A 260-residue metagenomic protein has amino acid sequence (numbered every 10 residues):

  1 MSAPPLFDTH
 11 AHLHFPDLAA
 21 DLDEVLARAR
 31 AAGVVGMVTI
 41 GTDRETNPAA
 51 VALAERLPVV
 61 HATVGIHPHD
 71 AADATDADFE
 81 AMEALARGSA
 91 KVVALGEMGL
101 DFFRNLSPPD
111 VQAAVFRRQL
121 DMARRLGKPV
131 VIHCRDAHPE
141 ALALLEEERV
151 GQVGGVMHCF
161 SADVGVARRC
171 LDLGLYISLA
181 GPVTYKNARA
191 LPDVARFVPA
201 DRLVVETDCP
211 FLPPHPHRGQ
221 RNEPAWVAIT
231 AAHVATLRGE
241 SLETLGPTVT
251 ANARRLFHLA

Functional and structural regions predicted by a protein language model:
M1-A260: Mid-domain alpha/beta scaffold segments of enzyme catalytic cores
